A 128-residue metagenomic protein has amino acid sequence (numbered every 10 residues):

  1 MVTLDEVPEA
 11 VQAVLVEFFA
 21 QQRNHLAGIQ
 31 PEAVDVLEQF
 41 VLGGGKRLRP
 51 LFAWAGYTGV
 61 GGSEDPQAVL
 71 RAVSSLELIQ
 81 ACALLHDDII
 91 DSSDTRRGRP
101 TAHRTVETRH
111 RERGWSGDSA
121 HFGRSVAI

Functional and structural regions predicted by a protein language model:
M1-S75, A81, L85-H86, S92-A120: Conserved N-terminal diphosphate/IPP-binding helix and adjacent helical/loop segment of trans-prenyltransferase domains
S119-I128: Short, intrinsically disordered, charge-balanced linker/junction segments flanking boundaries in proteins
